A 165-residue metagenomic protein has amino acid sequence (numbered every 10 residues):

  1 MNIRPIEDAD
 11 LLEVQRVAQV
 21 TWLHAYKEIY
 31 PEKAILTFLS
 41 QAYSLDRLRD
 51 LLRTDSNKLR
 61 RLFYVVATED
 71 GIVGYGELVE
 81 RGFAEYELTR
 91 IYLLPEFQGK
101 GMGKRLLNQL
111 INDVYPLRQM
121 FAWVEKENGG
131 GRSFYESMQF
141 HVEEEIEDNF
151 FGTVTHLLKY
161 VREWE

Functional and structural regions predicted by a protein language model:
M1-I3: Extreme N-terminal starter segment of soluble prokaryotic enzymes
P5-A9, R16-E96, L107-D113, D148 (+1 more regions): Acetyl-CoA-dependent GNAT
G71, R90-N108, E125-S133, S137-M138: Conserved glycine-rich acetyl-CoA-binding loop
I111, E136-E145: Conserved acetyl-CoA-binding loop of GNAT-fold acetyltransferases
V114-V124: Conserved GNAT acetyl-CoA-binding A-motif
A122-R132, N149-V154: Conserved beta-strand-loop-alpha-helix junction that forms the acyl-donor binding cleft
L157-E165: Terminal substrate-recognition subdomain of acyl/acetyltransferases
